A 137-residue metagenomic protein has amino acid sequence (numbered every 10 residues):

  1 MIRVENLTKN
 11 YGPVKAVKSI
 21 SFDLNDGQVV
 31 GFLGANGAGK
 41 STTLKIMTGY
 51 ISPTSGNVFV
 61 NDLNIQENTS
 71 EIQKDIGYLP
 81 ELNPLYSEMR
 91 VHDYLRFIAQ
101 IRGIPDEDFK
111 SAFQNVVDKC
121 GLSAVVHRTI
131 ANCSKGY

Functional and structural regions predicted by a protein language model:
V4-L7, K15-N25, F32, G56: Conserved beta-strand
L24, G56-E67, E71-I72, I76: Conserved ABC transporter NBD signature motif
A35-G39: Walker A (P-loop) phosphate-binding loop of ABC-type ATPase nucleotide-binding domains
T48: Helix-to-loop junction immediately C-terminal to a conserved catalytic motif
R96, Q100, E107-V125: Conserved ABC ATPase "signature" region
V126-I130: Signature (C-motif/LSGGQ) region and adjacent switch/coupling loops of ABC-type ATPase nucleotide-binding domains
